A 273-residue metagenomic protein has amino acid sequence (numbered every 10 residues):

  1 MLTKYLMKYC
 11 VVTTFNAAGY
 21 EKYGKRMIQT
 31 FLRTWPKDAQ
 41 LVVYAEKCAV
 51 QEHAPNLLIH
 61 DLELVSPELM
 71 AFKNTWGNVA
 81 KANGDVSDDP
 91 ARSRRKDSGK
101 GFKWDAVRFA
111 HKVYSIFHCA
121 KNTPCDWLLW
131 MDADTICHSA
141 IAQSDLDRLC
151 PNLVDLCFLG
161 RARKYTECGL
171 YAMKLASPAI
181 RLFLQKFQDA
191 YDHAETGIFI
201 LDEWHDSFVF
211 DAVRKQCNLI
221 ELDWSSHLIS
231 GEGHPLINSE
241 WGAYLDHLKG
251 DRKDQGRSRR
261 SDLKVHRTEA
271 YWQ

Functional and structural regions predicted by a protein language model:
L2-S98, N122-C125, L175, D246-K253 (+1 more regions): N-terminal anchoring/stem segment of glycosyltransferases
Y20, V50-H53, E68-L69, C137-A140 (+4 more regions): Short catalytic/ligand-binding loop motif for oxyanion handling, primarily in non-cytosolic enzymes, centered on
K22-K25, A110-Y114, W204-A212: A structural signal for well-ordered alpha-helical segments within the folded catalytic domains of diverse enzymes
G101: Short acidic-hydrophobic catalytic motif
W104, R108-F158: GT-A fold catalytic core of metal-dependent nucleotide-sugar glycosyltransferases, centered on the diacidic
K112, M131, T166-G169, D206: Residues that flank catalytic or metal-binding motifs in active/ligand-binding sites
H138-W204: Conserved catalytic core of nucleotide-sugar-dependent glycosyltransferases
S177-Q273: Catalytic core and acceptor-binding pocket of nucleotide-sugar-dependent glycosyltransferases
